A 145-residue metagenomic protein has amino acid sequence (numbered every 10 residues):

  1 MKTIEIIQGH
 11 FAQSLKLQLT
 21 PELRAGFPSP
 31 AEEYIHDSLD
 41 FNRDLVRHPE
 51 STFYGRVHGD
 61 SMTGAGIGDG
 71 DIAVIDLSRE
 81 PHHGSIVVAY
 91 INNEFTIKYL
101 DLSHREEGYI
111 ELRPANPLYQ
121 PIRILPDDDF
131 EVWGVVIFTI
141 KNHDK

Functional and structural regions predicted by a protein language model:
M1-T63, H83, E94-F95, L118 (+3 more regions): Short, positionally conserved secondary-structure boundary motifs
G64-A65, A73-V74: Charged, well-structured alpha/beta interaction segments
G70-D71, S85: Structural motif
V74-I75, V88: Hydrophobic beta-strand signal
H83-E106: Short, compositionally biased
E107-P114: Short, solvent-exposed secondary-structure boundary/capping segments
